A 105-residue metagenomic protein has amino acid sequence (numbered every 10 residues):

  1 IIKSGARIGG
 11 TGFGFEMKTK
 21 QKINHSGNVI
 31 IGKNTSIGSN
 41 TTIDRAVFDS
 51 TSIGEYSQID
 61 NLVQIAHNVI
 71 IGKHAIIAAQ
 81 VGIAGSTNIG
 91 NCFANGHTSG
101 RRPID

Functional and structural regions predicted by a protein language model:
I1-D105: Structural signal for interior beta-strand "rungs" in well-ordered beta-sheet cores of soluble enzyme domains
